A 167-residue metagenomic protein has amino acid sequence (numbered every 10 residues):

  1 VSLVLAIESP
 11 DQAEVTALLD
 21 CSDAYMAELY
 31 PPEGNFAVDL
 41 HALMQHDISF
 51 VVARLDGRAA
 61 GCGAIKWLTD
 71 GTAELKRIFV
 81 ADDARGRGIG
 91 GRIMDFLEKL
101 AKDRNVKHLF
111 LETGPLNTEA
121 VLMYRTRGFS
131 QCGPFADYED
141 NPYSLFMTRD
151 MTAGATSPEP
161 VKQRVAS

Functional and structural regions predicted by a protein language model:
L3-K76, A81-D83, M94-F96, L100 (+4 more regions): Acetyl-CoA-dependent GNAT
P10, F110-T113, V121, R125-T126 (+1 more regions): Conserved catalytic-core motifs of GNAT/GCN5-like acyltransferases
A13, R87, T118, N141: Loop/helix-junction capping segments adjacent to catalytic residues or to phosphate/diphosphate-binding pockets
D70-T72, H108, S144: A generic structural signal for beta-strand entry/edge sites
A81-D83, R87, P115: Active-site acidic-Proline motif in GNAT/NAT acetyltransferases
R87, K99, H108-F110, V121: Charged, amphipathic alpha-helical coiled-coil/dimerization segments
G88, N105, G128: Short glycine-rich hinge loops at helix-strand junctions in the catalytic core of two-component histidine kinases
